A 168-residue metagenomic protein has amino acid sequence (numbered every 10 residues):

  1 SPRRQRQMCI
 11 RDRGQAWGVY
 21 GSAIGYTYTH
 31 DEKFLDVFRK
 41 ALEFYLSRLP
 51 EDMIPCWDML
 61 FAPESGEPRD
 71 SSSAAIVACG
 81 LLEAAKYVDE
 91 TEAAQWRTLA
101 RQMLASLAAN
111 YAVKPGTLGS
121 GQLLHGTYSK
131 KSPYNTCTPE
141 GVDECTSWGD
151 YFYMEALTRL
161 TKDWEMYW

Functional and structural regions predicted by a protein language model:
S1, K33-D36, T91, Q95-T98: Alpha-helix N-cap and coil->helix boundary residues
S1-I10: Single conserved hydrophobic/aromatic residue that forms the stacking wall/gate of nucleotide- or nucleobase-binding
R4, V37-M53, T98-T117: Long, well-ordered core segments of solenoidal/helical folds
R11-A16, Y153: Alpha-helical bundle segments that constitute or directly flank the non-heme di-iron/ferroxidase center
R11-D12, I24-D31, P63-A75: Short, surface-exposed loop/turn motifs that are enriched in glycine and acidic residues and include a nearby proline
G14-D52: Oxyanion-binding "anion nests"
P55-E64: Short linear capping/connector segments at secondary-structure termini
G66-W168: CBM-like carbohydrate-recognition segments
